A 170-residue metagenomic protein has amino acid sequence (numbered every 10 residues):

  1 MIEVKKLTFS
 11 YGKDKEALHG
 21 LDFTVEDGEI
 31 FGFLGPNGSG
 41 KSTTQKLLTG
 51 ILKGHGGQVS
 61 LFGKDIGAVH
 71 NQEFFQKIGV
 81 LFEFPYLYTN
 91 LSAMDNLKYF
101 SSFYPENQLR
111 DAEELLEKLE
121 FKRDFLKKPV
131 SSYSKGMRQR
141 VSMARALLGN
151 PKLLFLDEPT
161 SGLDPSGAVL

Functional and structural regions predicted by a protein language model:
M1-V4, T8-G20, D27, H70: A short, flexible loop at the N-terminus of ABC-type nucleotide-binding domains that lies
T49: Helix-to-loop junction immediately C-terminal to a conserved catalytic motif
G57-G67, E73-F74: Conserved ABC transporter NBD signature motif
K98, L109-F125: Conserved ABC ATPase "signature" region
M143: Hydrophobic anchor residue at the start of the ABC signature
L154-E158: Catalytic Walker B motif of ABC-type/P-loop ATPase nucleotide-binding domains
